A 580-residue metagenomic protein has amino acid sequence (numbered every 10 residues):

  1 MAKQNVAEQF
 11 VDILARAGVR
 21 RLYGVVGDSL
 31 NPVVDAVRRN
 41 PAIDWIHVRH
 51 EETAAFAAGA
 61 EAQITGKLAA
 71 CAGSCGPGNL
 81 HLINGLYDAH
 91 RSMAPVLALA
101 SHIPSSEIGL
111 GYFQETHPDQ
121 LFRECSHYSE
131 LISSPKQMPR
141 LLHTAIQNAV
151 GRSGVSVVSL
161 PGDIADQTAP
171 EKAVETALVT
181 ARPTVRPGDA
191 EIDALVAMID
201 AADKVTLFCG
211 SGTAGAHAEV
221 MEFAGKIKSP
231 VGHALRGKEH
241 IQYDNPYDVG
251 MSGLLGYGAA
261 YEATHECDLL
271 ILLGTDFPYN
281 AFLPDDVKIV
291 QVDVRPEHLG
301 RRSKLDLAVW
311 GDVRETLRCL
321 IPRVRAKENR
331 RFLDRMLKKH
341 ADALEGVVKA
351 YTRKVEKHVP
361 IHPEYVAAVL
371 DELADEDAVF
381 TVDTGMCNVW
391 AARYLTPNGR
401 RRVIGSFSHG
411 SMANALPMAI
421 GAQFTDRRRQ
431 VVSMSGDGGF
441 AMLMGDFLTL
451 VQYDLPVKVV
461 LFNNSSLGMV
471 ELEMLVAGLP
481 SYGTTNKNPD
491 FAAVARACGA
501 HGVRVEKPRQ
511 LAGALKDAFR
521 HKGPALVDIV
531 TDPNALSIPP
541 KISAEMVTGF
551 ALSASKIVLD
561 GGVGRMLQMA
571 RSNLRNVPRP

Functional and structural regions predicted by a protein language model:
M1-R331, V369, L373-E376, T449 (+5 more regions): N-terminal alpha/beta PP-like core and its mobile active-site loop of ThDP/TPP-dependent enzymes
A7-F10, A15, D28, V33-R38 (+3 more regions): Active-site diphosphate/adenylate-binding microenvironment
V25-G27, I46-F56, C71-P77, S133-S134 (+6 more regions): Active-site nucleophile and cofactor-binding loops and adjacent substrate-binding regions of central metabolic enzymes
G27, H217, Y261, G311-R314 (+5 more regions): Conserved structured core elements
E107-Q114, G300-W310, R314-L320, V379 (+1 more regions): Thiamine diphosphate
L142, M336, A512-L515: Short, well-structured alpha-helical segments that form the helix of a local strand-helix-strand
S159, T381-D383, D528: Short beta-strand segments
P161-D166, M336-E345, D532-N534, S543: A short, charged, Gly/Pro-tolerant segment at domain boundaries
